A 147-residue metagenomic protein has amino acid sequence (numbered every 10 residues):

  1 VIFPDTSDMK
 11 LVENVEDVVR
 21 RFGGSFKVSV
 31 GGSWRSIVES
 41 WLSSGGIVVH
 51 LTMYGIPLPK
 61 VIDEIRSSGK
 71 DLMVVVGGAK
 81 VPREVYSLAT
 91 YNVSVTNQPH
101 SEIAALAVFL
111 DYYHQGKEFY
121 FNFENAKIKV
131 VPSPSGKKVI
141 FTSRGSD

Functional and structural regions predicted by a protein language model:
V1-T52, H114, E118: RNA substrate-binding interface of SAM-dependent RNA methyltransferases
T6-M9, K80, P99-S101: Gly/Ser/Thr-rich loops at beta-strand to alpha-helix junctions that form or flank small-molecule/cofactor-binding
R20-F22, I47-V48, S67-D71, V93-T96 (+1 more regions): Short, low-complexity, polar/charged sequence segments that are solvent-exposed and flexible
S33-E39, I56-P57, P99-E102: A short acidic, often aromatic-flanked loop/helix-cap motif at beta-alpha or helix-coil junctions that lines enzyme
Y54-G55, P134: Short, flexible active-site-adjacent loop segments at beta-strand->alpha-helix junctions, enriched in small/polar
G55-V95: Long, charge-patterned amphipathic alpha-helical coiled-coil/hairpin "stalk" segments used as oligomerization
V85-I128, P134: Structured adenosyl-cofactor binding patch, chiefly the S-adenosyl-L-methionine
P134-D147: Long, charged alpha-helical interface segments
